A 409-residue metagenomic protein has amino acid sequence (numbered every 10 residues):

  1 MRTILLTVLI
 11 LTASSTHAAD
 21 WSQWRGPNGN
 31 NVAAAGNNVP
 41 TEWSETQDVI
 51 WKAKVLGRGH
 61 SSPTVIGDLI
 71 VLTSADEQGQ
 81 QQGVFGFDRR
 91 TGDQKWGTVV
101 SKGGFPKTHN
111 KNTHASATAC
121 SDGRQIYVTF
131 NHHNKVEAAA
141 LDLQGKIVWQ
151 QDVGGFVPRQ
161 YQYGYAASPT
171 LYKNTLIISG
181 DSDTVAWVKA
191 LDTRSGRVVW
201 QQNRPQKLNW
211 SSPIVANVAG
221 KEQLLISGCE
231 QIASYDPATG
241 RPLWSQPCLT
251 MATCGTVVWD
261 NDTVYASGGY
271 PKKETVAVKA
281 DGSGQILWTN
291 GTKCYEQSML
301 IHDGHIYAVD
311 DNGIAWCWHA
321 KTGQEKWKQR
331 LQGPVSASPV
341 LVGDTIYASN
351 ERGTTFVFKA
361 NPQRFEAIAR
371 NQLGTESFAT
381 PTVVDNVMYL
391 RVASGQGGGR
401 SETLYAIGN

Functional and structural regions predicted by a protein language model:
M1-L5: Positively charged n-region of N-terminal signal peptides that target proteins for export
L6-I10: Hydrophobic alpha-helical targeting segments used for export or membrane insertion
A13-S15: N-terminal signal peptide c-region/cleavage motif recognized by signal peptidases
H17-N409: Noncatalytic, solvent-exposed loop/strand surfaces of beta-propeller-type extracellular/periplasmic domains
